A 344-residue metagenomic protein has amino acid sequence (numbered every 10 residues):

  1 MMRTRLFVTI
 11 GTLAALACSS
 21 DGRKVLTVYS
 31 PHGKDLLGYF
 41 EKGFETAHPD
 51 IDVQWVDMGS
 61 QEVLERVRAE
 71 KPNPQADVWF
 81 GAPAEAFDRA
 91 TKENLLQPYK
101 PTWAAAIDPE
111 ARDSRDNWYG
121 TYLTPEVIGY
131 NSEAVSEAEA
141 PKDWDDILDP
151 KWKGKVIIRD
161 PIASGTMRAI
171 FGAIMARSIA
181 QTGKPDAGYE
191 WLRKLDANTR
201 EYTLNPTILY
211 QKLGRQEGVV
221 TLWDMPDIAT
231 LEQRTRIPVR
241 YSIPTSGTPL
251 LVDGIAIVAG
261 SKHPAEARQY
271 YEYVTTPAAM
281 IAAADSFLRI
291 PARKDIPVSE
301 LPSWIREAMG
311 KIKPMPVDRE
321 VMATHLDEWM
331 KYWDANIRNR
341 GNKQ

Functional and structural regions predicted by a protein language model:
S19-D88: Early extracytoplasmic/lumenal segment of secretory-pathway proteins
P31-G38, Q61, Q75-E217: Extracytoplasmic ligand-binding site segments that recognize negatively charged/polar headgroups
E85-R89, G214, V219-P238, F287: A ligand-binding cleft/hinge motif common to bilobed small-molecule-binding domains
L96-A104, N117-Y119, D145-L148, V220 (+3 more regions): Short beta-strand->loop
P109, T124, E190-L195, Y202-T203 (+3 more regions): Periplasmic-binding protein-like
V127-A134, G172-R177, L251-P264, A282: A bilobed periplasmic-binding-protein/Venus flytrap-type ligand-binding module shared by bacterial periplasmic
V258-P316: Mature extracytoplasmic/periplasmic domains
P314-Q344: Conserved C-terminal helix/tail region of periplasmic/extracytoplasmic solute-binding proteins
